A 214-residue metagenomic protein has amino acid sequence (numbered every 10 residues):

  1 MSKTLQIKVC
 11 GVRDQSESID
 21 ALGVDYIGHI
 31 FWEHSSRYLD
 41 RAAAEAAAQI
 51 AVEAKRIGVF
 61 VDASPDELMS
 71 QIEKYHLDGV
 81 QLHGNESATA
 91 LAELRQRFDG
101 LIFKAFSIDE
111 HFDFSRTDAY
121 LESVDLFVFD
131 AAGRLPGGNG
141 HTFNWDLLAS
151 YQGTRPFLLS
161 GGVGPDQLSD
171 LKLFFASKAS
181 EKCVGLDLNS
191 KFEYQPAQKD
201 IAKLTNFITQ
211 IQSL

Functional and structural regions predicted by a protein language model:
M1-L214: Conserved N-terminal beta1-alpha1 strand-loop-helix module at the mouth
